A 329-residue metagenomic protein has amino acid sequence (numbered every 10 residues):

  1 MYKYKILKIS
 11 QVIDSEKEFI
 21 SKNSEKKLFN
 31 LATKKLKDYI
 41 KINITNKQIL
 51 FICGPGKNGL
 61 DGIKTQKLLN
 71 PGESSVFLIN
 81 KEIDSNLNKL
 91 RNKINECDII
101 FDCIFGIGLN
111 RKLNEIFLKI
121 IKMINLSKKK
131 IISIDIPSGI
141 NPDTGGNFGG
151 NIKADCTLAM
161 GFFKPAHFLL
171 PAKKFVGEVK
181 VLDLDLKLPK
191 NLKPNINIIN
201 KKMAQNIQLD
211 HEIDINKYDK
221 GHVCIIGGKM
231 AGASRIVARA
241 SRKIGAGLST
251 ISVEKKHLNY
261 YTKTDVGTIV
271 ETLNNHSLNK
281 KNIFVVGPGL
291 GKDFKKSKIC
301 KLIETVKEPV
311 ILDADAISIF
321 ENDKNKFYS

Functional and structural regions predicted by a protein language model:
M1-K67, H167-S329: Small-residue (G/A/S/T)-rich helix-start motifs and N-terminal tracts that mark the onset
K37-G106, K112-I134, K255, K326-Y328: Nucleotide and nucleotide-moiety/phosphate-recognizing core
N80, G161, T272-N274: Short beta->alpha connector loops at strand-helix junctions that form conserved, small/polar/Pro-enriched
E82-N86, S138-P142, P165, A316-I319: Short acidic loop-to-helix transition motifs that present clustered carboxylates
I94-D98, N151, L278-N279: A short, aliphatic-rich alpha-helical micro-motif
I104-P194: Internal gly/pro-rich beta-alpha loop/helix module that stabilizes soluble enzyme cofactors or their anionic handles
